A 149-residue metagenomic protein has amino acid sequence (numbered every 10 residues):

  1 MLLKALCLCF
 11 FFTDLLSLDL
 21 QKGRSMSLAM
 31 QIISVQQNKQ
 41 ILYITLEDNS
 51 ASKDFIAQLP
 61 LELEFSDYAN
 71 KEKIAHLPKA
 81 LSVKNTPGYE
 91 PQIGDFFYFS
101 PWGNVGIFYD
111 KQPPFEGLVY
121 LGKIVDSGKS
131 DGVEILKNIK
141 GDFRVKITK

Functional and structural regions predicted by a protein language model:
M1-C9: Sec-dependent signal peptide recognition, specifically the positively charged N-region followed immediately by
F10-S27: Bacterial Sec-dependent signal peptides at the C-terminal "C-region" and cleavage site
G23, G94-F96, V133-E134: A generic local secondary-structure boundary/capping motif
M30-I74: N-terminal secretory signal peptides
Q31, Q40, P101-V105, G141-F143: Envelope-exposed proteins and targeting segments
Q58-G103: Mature extracytoplasmic domains of secretory-pathway proteins
S100-S127: Beta-strand-rich cores of mature extracytoplasmic or soluble domains
G122-K149: Well-ordered alpha/beta subsegment
